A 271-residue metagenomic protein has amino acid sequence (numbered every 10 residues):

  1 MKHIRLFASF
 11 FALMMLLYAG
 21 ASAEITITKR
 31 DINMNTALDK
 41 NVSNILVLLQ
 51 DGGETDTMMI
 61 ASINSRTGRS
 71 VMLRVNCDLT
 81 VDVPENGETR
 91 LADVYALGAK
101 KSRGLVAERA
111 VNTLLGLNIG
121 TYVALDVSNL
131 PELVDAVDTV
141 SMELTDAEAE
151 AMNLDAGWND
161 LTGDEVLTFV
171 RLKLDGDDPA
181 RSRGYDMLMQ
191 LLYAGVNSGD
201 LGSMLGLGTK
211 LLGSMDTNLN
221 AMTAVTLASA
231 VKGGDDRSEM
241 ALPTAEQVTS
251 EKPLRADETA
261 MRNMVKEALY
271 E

Functional and structural regions predicted by a protein language model:
M1-T26: Gram-positive cell-envelope targeting signals
S22-E271: Non-catalytic, solvent-exposed segments at the cell envelope interface
